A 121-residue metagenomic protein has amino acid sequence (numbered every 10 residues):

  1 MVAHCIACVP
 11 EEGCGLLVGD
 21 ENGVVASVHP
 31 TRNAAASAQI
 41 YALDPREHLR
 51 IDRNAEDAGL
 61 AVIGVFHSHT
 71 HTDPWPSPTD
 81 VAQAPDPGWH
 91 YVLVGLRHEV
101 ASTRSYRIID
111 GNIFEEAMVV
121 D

Functional and structural regions predicted by a protein language model:
M1-V62, H71-D121: Conserved beta-strand-loop surface patch within small alpha/beta domains used for substrate/adaptor or ligand engagement
S68: Metallo-beta-lactamase
